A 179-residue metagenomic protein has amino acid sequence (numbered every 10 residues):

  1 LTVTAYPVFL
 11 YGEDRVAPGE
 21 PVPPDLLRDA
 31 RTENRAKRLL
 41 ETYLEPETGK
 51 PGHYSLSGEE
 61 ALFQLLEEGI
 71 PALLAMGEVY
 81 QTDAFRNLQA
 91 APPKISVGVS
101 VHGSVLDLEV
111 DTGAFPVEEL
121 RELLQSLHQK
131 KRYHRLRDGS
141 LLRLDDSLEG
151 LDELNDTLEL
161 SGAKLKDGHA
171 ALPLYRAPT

Functional and structural regions predicted by a protein language model:
L1-T179: Accessory nucleic-acid engagement and inter-domain coupling regions that lie outside the RecA/P-loop ATPase cores
